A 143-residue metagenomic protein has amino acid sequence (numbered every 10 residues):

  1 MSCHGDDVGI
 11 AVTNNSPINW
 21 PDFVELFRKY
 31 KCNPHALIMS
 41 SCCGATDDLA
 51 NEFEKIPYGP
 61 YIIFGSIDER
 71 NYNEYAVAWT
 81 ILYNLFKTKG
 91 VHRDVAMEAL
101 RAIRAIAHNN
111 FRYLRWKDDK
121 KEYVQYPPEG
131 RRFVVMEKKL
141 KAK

Functional and structural regions predicted by a protein language model:
M1-S2, I38: Structural motif
S2-D7, G44: Short glycine-rich anion-binding loops that position phosphate/pyrophosphate groups of nucleotides and phosphorylated
A11-A76: Catalytic cores of nucleophile-dependent amide-cleaving enzymes
P17-F27, K89-K143: Caspase-like cysteine protease fold
Y58, L82-N84, E137-K141: Extended, folded domain segments that form the structural surfaces/walls around functional sites
D68-R70, L85-G90: Flexible, glycine/proline-enriched loop segments at strand-loop-helix junctions that form or flank small-ligand binding
A76-T88: Short, small-residue alpha-helix embedded
